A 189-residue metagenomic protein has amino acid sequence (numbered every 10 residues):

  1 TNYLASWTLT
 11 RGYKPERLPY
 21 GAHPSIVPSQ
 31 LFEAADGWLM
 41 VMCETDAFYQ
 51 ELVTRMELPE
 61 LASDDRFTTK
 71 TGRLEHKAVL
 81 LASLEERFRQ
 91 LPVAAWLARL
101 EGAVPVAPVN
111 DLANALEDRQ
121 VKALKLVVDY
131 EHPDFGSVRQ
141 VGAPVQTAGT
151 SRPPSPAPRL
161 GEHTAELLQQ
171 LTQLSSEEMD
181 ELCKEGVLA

Functional and structural regions predicted by a protein language model:
T1-R11: Conserved anion/nucleotide-ligand pocket segment
T10-L18, P156: Conserved ATP-binding loop and adjacent catalytic segment of the adenylate-forming AMP-binding
P19-P24, S29-L31, F135-V138, A157-R159: Short Gly/Pro-enriched turn/cap motifs at secondary-structure boundaries
V27-A103: Aromatic-enriched alpha-helical interface/lid elements that frame and gate functional surfaces
S63-R73, N110-E117, E177-A189: Short linear loop/turn motifs
E101-P154: A glycine-rich dinucleotide-binding beta-alpha-beta segment and adjacent secondary-structure elements that constitute
D134-E181: Flexible, small-/acidic-enriched active-site or ligand-binding loops
